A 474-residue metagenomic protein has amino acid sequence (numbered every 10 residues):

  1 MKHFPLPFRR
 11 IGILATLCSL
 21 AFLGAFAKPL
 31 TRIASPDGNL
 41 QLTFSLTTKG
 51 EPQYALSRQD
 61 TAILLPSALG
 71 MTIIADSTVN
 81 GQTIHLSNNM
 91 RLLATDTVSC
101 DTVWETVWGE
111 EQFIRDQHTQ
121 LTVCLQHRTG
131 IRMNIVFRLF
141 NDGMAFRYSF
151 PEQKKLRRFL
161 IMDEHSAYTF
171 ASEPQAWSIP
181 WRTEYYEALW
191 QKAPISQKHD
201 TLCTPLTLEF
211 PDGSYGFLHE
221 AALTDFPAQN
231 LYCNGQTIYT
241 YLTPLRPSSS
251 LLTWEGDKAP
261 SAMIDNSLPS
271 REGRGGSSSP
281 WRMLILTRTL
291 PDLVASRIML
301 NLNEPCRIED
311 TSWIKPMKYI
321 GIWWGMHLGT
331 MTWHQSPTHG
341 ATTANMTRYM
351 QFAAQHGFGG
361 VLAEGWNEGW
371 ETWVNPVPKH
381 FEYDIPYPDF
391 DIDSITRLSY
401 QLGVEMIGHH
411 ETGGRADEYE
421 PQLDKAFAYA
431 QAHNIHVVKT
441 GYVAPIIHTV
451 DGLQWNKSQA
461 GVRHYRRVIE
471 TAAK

Functional and structural regions predicted by a protein language model:
M1-L30: Bacterial Sec-dependent N-terminal signal peptides
L30-I308: N-terminal accessory beta-strand-rich subdomains and adjacent acidic, glycine-rich linkers that precede catalytic cores
H127, L139-N141, S172, T287 (+4 more regions): Short, flexible loop/turn elements at secondary-structure junctions
Y148, A353, G441: Conserved, mostly hydrophobic/aromatic
H165, P205-T207, Y215, M350 (+3 more regions): Short amphipathic alpha-helical segments and helix-helix/interface helices
M263-D265, T347, G359-G369, W373-V374: Intrinsically disordered, low-complexity acidic regions
S270-Q351, H356, G360: An acidic-aromatic substrate-binding cleft motif
E364-K474: Aromatic- and carboxylate-enriched substrate-binding clefts and catalytic-loop regions of carbohydrate-active enzymes
